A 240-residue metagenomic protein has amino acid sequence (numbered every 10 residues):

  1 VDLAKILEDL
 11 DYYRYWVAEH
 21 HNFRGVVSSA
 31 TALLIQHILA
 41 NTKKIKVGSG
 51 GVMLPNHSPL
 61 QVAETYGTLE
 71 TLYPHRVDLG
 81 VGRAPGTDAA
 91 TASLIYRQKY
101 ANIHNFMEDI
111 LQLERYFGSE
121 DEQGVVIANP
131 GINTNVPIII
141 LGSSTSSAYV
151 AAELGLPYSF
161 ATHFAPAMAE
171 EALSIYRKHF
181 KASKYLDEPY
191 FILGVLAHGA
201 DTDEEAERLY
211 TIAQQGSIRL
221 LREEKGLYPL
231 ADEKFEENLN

Functional and structural regions predicted by a protein language model:
V1, P55-G118, Y158, P166: Flexible, glycine-rich active-site loops centered on histidine and acidic residues that chelate a metal or position
V1-I45: N-terminal beta1-alpha1-beta2 module of alpha/beta enzyme domains
L7, D11, E19, I38 (+4 more regions): Conserved, mostly hydrophobic/aromatic
Y15-V17, V47-G50, V77-V81, P137-L141 (+2 more regions): Hydrophobic faces of well-ordered beta-strands that scaffold small-molecule active sites in alpha/beta enzyme cores
F23-R24, G48-N56: The substrate-binding groove and active-site-proximal loops of carbohydrate-active enzymes, especially glycoside
N41-K44, Y73, A152-S159: Glycine-enriched alpha-helix->loop->beta-strand junction motifs that scaffold or abut catalytic
S93, K99-I127, M168-N240: An alpha-helical appendage that flanks or caps ligand/catalytic pockets
A148-A167, A172-L173, R177: A conserved active-site cap/scaffold subdomain adjacent to cofactor or substrate pockets
